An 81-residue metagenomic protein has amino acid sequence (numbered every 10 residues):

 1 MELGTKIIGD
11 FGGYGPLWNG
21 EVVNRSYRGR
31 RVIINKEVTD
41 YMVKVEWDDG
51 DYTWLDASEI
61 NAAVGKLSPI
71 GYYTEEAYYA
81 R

Functional and structural regions predicted by a protein language model:
M1-G15, E76-A80: Mixed-charge, Lys/Arg-rich low-complexity intrinsically disordered regions
M1-L3, E37-M42: A short, compositionally biased
G4-I7, G15, N24, V45 (+2 more regions): N-terminal start and proteolytic maturation junction detector
F11-G13, S26, D49-D51: Solvent-exposed strand-loop boundary residues in beta-sheet-rich modules
G12-Y14, N35-E37, W47: A generic structural signal for short, solvent-exposed coil/turn residues that cap or connect secondary-structure
P16-I34: Short beta-strand-centered aromatic/proline hotspots
D40-R81: Intrinsically disordered, low-complexity, charged/polar segments
